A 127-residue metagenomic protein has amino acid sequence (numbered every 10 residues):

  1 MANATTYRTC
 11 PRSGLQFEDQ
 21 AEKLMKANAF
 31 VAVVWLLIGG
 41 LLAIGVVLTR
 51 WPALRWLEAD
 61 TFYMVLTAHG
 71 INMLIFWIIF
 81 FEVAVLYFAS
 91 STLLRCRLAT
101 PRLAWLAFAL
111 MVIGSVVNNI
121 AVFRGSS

Functional and structural regions predicted by a protein language model:
A2-P11, K26-A53, D60-C96, P101-S127: Hydrophobic cores of alpha-helical transmembrane segments in multi-pass integral membrane proteins
S13-A27: N-terminal juxtamembrane segment and adjoining first transmembrane helix
